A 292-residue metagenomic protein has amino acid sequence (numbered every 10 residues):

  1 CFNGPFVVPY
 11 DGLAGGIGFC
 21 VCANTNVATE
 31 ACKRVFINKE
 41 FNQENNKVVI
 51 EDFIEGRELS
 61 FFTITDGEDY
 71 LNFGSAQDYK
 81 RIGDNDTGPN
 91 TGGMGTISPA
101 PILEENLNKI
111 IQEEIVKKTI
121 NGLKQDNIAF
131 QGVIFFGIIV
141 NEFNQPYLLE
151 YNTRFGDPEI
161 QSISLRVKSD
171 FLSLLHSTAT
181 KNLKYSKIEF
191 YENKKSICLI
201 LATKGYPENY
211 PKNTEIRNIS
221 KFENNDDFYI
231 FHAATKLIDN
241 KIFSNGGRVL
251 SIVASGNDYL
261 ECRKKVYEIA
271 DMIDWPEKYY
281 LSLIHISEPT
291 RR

Functional and structural regions predicted by a protein language model:
C1-A23: Hydrophobic alpha-helical hairpins/lids featuring a short glycine-rich hinge
F6, N38-N42, L123, E268-S282: Short arginine-rich
Y10-L13, I242-G247: Short, flexible turn/loop "capping" segments at secondary-structure junctions
G18-Q161: Internal nucleotide-binding/catalytic subdomain
T96-P99, I200, R248-G256: Short, well-ordered beta-strand elements within core beta-sheets of diverse protein domains
Q112-I134, N152-D227, I238: Active-site "cap" helix and flanking loop/linker of ATP-utilizing ligase/carboxylase catalytic domains
N213, R263-I269: Short amphipathic alpha-helices in soluble, non-transmembrane regions that often serve as interface/regulatory elements
I284-T290: Conserved small/polar residues in nucleotide/adenosyl-binding loops
